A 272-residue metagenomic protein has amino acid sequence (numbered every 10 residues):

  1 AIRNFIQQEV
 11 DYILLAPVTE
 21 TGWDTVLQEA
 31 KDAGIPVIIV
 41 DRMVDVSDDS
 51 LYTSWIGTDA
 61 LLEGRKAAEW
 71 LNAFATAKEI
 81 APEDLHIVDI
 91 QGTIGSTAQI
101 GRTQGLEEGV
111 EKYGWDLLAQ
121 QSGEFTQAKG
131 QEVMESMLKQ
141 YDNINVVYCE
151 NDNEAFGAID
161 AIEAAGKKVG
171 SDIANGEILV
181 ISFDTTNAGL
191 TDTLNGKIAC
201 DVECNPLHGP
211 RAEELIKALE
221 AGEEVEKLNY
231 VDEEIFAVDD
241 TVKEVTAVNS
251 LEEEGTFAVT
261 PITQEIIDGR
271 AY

Functional and structural regions predicted by a protein language model:
A1, E63-W70, T97-W115, V133 (+1 more regions): Short, solvent-exposed amphipathic alpha-helices that sit in or adjacent to ligand/effector-binding or catalytic
I2-Q7, D11-D32, L106, A119 (+1 more regions): Hydrophobic alpha-helical
Y12, P17, S54-W55, L85-I94: Short beta-strand segments enriched in small/hydrophobic residues
T25-L62, H86, T186-D192: Flexible loop/hinge segments that line or gate small-molecule binding clefts
S50-L61, G92-S96, L118-Q121, N143-V146 (+1 more regions): Second-shell loop/turn segments in exported
I56-D84, K129-Q131, T185-G189, N205-A221: Hydrophobic alpha-helical segments within soluble ligand-binding/sensing domains
H86-I94, A98, E108-V110, C204 (+1 more regions): Hinge/cleft segment of the Venus flytrap/periplasmic-binding protein
